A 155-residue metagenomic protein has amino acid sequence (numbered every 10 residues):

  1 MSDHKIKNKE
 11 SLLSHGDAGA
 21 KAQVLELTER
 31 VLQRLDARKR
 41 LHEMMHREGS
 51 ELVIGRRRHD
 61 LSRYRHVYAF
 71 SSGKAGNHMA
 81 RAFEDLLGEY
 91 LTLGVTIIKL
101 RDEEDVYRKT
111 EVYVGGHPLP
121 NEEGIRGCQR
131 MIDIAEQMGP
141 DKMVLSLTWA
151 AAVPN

Functional and structural regions predicted by a protein language model:
S2-N155: Non-transmembrane, aqueous-exposed alpha-helical and coiled segments at domain scale
